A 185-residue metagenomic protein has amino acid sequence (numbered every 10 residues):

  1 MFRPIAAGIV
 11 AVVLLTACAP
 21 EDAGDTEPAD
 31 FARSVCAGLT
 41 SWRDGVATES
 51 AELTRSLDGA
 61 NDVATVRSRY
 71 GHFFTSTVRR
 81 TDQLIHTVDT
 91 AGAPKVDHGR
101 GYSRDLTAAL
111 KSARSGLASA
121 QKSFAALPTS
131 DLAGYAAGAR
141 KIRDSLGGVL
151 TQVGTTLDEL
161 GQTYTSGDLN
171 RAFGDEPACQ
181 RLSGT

Functional and structural regions predicted by a protein language model:
M1-G8: Bacterial N-terminal signal peptides that target proteins for export
V12, D30, A172-F173: Processing junctions and N-termini across compartments
L14-A17: C-terminal motif of bacterial Sec signal peptides marking the signal peptidase cleavage site
E21-S76, A178-G184: Immediate post-signal-peptide N-terminus of mature secreted/exported proteins
R33-A47, S68-D82, R104-A118, A137-T151: Generic structural signal for well-ordered, non-transmembrane alpha-helical segments in soluble/cytosolic regions
V46, S50-L53, T81-G92, L117 (+2 more regions): Extended amphipathic alpha-helical scaffold segments
D82-T107, S119-L132, L160: Short, solvent-exposed, charged loop/turn and helix-capping segments that join or cap alpha-helices on peripheral
G116-L182: A charged, solvent-exposed segment within the mature domains of Sec-exported extracytoplasmic proteins
